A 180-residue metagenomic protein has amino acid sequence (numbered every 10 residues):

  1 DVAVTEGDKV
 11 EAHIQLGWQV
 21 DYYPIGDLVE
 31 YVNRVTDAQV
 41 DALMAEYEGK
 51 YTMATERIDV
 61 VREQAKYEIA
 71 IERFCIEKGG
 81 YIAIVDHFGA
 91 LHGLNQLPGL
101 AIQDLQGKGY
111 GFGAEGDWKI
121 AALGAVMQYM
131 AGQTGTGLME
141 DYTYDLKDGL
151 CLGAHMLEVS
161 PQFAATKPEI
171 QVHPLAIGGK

Functional and structural regions predicted by a protein language model:
D1-I82: Metallocofactor- and cofactor-centric catalytic cores in central/energy metabolism, strongly enriched
E11-G17, T55, E63-K180: Anaerobic metallocofactor- and corrinoid-dependent redox/one-carbon enzyme cores, especially those from methanogenesis
